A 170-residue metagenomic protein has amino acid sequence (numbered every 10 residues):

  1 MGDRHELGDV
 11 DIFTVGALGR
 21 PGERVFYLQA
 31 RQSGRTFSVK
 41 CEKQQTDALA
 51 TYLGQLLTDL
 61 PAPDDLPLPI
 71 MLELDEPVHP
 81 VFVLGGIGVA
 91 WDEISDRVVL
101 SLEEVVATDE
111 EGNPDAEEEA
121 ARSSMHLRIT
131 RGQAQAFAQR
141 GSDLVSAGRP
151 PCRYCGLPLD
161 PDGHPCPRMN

Functional and structural regions predicted by a protein language model:
M1-D59: The feature marks the first
M1-Y27, P67-S124: Intrinsic, low-complexity N-terminal interaction/targeting segments
F13-G16, P21, Q45-D47, P63 (+6 more regions): A generic structural micro-environment signature that highlights single residues at secondary-structure boundaries
P21-E23, T36, D47, R97 (+3 more regions): Residues in flexible loops and secondary-structure boundaries
R24-Q29, L49, L53, V98-S101 (+2 more regions): Short, structured motif recognition centered on aromatic/hydrophobic residues
T36-V83, G88-A90: Short, well-structured hydrophobic secondary-structure segments
A107-G163, P167: Mixed-charge, glycine-accented linear interaction segment located at domain edges/termini
